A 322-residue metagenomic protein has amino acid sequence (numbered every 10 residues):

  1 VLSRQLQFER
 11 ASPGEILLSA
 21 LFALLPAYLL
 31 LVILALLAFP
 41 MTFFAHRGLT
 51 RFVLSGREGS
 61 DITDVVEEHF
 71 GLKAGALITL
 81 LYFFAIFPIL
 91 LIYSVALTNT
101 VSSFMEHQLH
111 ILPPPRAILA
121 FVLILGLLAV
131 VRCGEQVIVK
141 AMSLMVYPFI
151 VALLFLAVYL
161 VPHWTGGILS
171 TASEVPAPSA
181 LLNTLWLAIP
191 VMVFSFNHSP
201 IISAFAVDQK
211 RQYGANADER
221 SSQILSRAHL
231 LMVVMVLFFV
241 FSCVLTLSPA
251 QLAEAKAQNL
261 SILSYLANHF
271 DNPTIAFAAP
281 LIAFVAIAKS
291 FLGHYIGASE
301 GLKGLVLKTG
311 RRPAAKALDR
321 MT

Functional and structural regions predicted by a protein language model:
V1-S19, A23, Y82, I86 (+3 more regions): Hydrophobic, membrane-embedded alpha-helices of multi-pass small-molecule transporters
S3-S12, I16-R51, E58, T63: Extracellular loop-to-transmembrane helix junctions
Q5-L6, L17-A23, V95-F121, G167-N183: Inter-helical loop and helix-membrane interface segments of multi-pass membrane transporters/permeases
L34-H46, L90, F149-Y159, Q223-A250: Selective recognition of specific alpha-helical transmembrane segments in multi-pass small-molecule
F44-L109, A283-G304: Hydrophobic transmembrane alpha-helices that form the core helical bundles of multi-pass secondary transporters
R57-L72, L231-A288: TM-loop-TM module centered on a large, flexible mid-protein loop between adjacent transmembrane helices in multi-pass
E67, V95-R116, V207-A215, Q223-L231 (+1 more regions): Helix-loop-helix connectors at the membrane interface of multi-pass transporters/channels
L97-V101, A117-H163: Membrane-interface loop-to-helix entry segments
